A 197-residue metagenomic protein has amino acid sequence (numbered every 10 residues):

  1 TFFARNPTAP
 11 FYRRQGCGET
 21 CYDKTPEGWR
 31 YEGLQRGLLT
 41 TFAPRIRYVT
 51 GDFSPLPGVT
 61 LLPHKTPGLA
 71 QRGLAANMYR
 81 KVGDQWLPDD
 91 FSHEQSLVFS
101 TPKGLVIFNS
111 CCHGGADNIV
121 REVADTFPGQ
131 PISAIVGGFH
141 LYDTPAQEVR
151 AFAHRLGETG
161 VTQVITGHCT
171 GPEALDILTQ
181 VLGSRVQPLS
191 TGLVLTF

Functional and structural regions predicted by a protein language model:
T1, R5, P10, L87-S96 (+1 more regions): Cap/insert and terminal regions of metallo-dependent hydrolase folds
T1-R47, G51, K65-G73, G157-Q163: Active-site HxH/HxHxD metal-binding segment of metal-dependent hydrolases
C21-K24, D143-A146, T196-F197: Short, charged, surface-exposed secondary-structure boundary motifs
E27-W29, G51-K103: Active-site-proximal loop/helix segment associated with metal-binding centers of metalloenzymes
L39-R45, L56-P57, L182-S184: A short helix-to-beta-strand connector/capping loop
D52, S190-V194: Glycine-centered loop/turn motifs
P55, P172-E173, L195: Short secondary-structure capping/turn micro-motifs that flank functional sites
